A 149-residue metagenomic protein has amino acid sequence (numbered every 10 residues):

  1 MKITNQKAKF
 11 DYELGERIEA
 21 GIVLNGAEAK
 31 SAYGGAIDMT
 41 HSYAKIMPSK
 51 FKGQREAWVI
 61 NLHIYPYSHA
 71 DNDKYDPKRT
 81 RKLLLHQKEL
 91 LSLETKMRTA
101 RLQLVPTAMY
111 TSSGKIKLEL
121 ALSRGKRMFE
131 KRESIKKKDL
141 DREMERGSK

Functional and structural regions predicted by a protein language model:
M1-K149: Ribosome-associated RNA-binding proteins
